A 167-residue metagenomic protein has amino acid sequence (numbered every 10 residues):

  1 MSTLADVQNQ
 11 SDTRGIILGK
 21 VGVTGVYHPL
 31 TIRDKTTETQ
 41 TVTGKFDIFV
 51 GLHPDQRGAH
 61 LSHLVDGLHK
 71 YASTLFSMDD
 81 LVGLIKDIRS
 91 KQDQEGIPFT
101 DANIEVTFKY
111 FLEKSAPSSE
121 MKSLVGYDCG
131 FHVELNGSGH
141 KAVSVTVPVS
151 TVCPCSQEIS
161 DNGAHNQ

Functional and structural regions predicted by a protein language model:
M1-Q167: N-terminal intrinsically disordered, cationic/polar leader segments that include organellar targeting peptides
